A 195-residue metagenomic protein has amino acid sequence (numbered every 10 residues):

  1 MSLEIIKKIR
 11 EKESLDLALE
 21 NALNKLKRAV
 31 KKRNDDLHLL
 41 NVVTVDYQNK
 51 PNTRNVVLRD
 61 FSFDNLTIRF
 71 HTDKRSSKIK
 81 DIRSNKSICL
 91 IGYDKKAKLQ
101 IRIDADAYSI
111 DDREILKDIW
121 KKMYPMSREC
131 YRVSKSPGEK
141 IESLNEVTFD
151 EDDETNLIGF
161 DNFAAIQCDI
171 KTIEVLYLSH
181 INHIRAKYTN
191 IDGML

Functional and structural regions predicted by a protein language model:
S2-E13, Q100-L195: Charged, gly/pro-rich active-site loop segments
K7-N65: An N-terminal domain-cap segment
D35, N52, D81-S84, L178-I181: Short glycine/proline-enriched turns and hinge-like loops at secondary-structure junctions
H38-L40, R54, K86, D161-A164 (+1 more regions): Short beta-strand or tight-loop elements that sit immediately N-terminal to catalytic metal-binding acidic residues
T44-Q48, G92-K96, Y177-S179, N190: Short acidic, glycine-rich loop/turn motifs
V45, D73, Y93, D106 (+1 more regions): Structured loops at beta-to-helix junctions and adjacent beta-edge loops in soluble globular domains
R59-K98: A short mixed-secondary-structure module that forms the rim of ligand-binding clefts
